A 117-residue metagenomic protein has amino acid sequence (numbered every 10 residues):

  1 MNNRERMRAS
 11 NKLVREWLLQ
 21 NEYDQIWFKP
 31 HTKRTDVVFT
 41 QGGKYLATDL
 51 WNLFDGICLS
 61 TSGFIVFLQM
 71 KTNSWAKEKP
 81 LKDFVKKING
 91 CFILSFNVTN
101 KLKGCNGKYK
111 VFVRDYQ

Functional and structural regions predicted by a protein language model:
M1-Q117: Catalytic phosphate/metal-binding cores of nucleic-acid and nucleotide-processing enzymes, i.e., regions that mediate
